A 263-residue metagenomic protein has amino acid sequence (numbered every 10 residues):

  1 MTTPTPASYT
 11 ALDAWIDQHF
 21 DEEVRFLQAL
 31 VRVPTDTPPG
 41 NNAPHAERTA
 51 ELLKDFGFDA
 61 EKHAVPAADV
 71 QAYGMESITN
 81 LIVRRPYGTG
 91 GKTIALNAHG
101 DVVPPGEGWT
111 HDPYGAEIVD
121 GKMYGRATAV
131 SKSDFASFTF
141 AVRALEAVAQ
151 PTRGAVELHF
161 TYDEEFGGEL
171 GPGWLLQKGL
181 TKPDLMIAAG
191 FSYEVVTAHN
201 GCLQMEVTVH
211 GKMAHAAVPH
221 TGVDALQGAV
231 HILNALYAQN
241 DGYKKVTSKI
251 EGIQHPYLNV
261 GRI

Functional and structural regions predicted by a protein language model:
T2-M123, A147-R153: Acidic/His- and Gly-rich active-site-bordering loop/insert found across diverse amide/peptide-bond hydrolases
Q28, A50, A136-R143, G173 (+1 more regions): Predominant activation on well-ordered alpha-helical scaffold segments within soluble catalytic domains
I78, H111, K182, N200-Q204 (+1 more regions): Short, solvent-exposed loop/turn segments at the edges of secondary structure
G108-W109, V119-G121, A141-E157, L236-V246: Phosphate-handling active-site elements
M123, S131-C202, V260: Acidic/histidine-rich catalytic neighborhood of metal-dependent amide-processing enzymes
K182-D184, V195-H231: Metal-dependent peptidase/peptidase-like ectodomains
A216-I263: Acidic-enriched catalytic cores of C-N bond-cleaving enzymes acting on peptides and small amides
